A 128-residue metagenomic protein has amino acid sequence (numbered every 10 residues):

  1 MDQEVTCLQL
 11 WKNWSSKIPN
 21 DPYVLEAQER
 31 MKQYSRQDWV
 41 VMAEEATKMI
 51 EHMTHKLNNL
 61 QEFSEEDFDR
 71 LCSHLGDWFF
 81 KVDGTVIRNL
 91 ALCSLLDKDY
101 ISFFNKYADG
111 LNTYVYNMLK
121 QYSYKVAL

Functional and structural regions predicted by a protein language model:
M1-L128: Amphipathic alpha-helical "stalk" segments
